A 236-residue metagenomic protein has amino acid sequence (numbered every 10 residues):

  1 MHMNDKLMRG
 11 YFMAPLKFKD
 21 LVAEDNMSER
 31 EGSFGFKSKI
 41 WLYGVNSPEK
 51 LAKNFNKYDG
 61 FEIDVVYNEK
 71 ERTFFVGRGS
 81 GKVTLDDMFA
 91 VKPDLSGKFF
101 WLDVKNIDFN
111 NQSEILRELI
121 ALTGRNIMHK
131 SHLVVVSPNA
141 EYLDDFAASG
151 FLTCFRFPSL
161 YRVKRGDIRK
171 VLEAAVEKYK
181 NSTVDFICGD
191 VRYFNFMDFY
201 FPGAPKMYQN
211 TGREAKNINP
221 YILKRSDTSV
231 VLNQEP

Functional and structural regions predicted by a protein language model:
M1-P236: Phosphate-group recognition and catalysis centered on beta-loop-alpha active-site segments
